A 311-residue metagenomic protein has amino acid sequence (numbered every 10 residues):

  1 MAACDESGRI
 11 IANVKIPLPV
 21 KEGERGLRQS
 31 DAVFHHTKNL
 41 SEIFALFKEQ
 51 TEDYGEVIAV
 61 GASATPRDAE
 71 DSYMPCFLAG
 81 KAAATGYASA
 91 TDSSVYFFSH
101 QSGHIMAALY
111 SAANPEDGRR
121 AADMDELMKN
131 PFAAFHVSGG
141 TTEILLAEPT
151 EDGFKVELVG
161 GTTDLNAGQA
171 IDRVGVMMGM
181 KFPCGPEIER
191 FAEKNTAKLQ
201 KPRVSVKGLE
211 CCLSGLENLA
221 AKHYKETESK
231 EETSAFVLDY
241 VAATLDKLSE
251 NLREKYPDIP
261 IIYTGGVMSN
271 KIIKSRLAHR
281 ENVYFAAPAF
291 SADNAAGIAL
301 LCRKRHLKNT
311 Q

Functional and structural regions predicted by a protein language model:
M1-F34, G153-V159: Short glycine-rich, Thr/Ser-proximal phosphate-binding strand/loop in the N-terminal lobe of ATP-dependent enzymes
M1-I10, P131-E148: Gly/Thr-rich phosphate-binding beta-strand-loop-beta motif of the actin/hexokinase/Hsp70
K15-I16, H35-T51, T244-L248: Short, well-ordered amphipathic alpha-helical segments that serve as non-catalytic structural scaffolds within diverse
K48-T85, S89: Short beta-strand-loop/turn "lid" adjacent to the catalytic site in phosphate-handling enzymes
S93, F97-A133, L301: Conserved phosphate-binding catalytic cores of ATP/NTP-utilizing and phosphoryl-transfer enzymes
S99-S102, L145-K194, K222-T227: Glycine-rich phosphate-binding loop plus the immediately following alpha-helix
H104-L109, A286-Q311: Glycine-rich phosphate-binding/hydrolytic loop that grips phosphoryl groups
P186-I261, V267-A278, N282-F285, R303-Q311: A contiguous, well-structured pocket-lining segment that forms one wall/lid of small-molecule binding clefts in soluble
